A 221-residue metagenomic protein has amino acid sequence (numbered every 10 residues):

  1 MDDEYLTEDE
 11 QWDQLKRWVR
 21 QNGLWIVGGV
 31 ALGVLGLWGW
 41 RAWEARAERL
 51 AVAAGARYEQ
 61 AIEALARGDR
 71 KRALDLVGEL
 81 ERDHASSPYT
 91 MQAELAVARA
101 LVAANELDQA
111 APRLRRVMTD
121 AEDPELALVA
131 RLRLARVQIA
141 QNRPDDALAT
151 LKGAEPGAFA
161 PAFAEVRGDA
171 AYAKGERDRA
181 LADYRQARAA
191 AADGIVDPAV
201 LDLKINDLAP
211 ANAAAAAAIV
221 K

Functional and structural regions predicted by a protein language model:
M1-G29: N-terminal positive-inside, membrane-proximal cytosolic segments immediately preceding the first
E81-T90, M118-A127, A154-F163, A189-A199: Short solvent-exposed coil/turn linkers within tandem alpha-helical repeat scaffolds
